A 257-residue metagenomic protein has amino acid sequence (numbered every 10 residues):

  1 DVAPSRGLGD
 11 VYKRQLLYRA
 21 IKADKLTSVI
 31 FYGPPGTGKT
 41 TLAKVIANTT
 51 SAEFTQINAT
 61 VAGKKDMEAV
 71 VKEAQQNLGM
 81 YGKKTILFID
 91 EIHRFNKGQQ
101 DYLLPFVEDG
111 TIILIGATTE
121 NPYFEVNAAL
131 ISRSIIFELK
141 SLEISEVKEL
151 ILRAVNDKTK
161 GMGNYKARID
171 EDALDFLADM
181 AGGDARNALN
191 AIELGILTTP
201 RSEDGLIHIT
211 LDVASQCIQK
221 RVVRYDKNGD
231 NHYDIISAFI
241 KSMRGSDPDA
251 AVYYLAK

Functional and structural regions predicted by a protein language model:
D1-V2, R6-Y12: Short, small-residue-biased leader/transition segments that mark boundaries at the very start of proteins
D10-S28, E73-Q76: Pre-Walker A (pre-P-loop) alpha-helix and adjacent loop at the N terminus of AAA/AAA+ ATPase modules, a conserved
K13-Q15, T55-T85: Short glycine-rich substrate-engagement loop in P-loop NTPases that contacts/grips substrate
R19-I57, L104: Walker A/P-loop
N58, I135-K148: Conserved AAA+ ATPase "SRH/arginine-finger" region at the nucleotide-binding site
L104-P105, N121-R133: Short regulatory helix/loop adjacent to the ATP-binding pocket of P-loop NTPases
D175-M180, R186-R201, S237-I240, Y253-A256: C-terminal helical "lid" of AAA+/P-loop NTPase domains
T199-R221: Conserved C-terminal helix/linker of AAA+ ATPases
